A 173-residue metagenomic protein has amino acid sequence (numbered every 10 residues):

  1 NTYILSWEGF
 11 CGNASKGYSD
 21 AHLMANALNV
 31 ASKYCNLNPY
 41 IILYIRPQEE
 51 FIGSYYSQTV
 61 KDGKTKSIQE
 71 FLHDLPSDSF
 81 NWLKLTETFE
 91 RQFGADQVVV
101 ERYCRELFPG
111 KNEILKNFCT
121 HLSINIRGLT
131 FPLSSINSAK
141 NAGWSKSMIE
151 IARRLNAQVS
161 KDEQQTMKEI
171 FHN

Functional and structural regions predicted by a protein language model:
N1-N173: Anion-recognition interface
